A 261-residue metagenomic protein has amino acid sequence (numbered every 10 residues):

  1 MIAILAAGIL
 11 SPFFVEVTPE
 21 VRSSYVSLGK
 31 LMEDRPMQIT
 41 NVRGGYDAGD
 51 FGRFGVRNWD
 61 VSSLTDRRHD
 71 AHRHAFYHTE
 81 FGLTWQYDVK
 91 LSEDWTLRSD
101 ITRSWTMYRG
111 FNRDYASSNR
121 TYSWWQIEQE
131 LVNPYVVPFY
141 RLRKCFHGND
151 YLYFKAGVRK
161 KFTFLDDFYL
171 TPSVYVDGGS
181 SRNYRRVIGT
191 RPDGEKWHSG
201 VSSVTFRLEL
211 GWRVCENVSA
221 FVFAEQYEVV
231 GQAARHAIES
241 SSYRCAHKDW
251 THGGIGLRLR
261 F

Functional and structural regions predicted by a protein language model:
M1-E16, C245: Cleavable N-terminal export/targeting peptides
I9-D70, W85, H252, R258-R260: Short glycine/proline- and aromatic-enriched beta-strand/turn motifs that initiate or cap beta-hairpins
V15, G49-V56, S92-S99, N133-Y140 (+2 more regions): Repeated loop/turn-to-beta-strand initiation elements of outer-membrane beta-barrel proteins
T18, N58-G157, H236-T251: Outer-membrane pore/translocation modules
P19-S23, T40-Y46, L83-Y87, I101 (+7 more regions): Residues on the lipid-exposed face of transmembrane beta-strands in outer-membrane beta-barrel proteins
R22-V26, V61-T65, S104-Y108, R143-H147 (+3 more regions): Structural signature of outer-membrane beta-barrel domains
S118-V204, E209: Detector for outer-membrane/organellar transmembrane beta-barrel domains, recognizing the amphipathic beta-strand
F206-F261: Predominantly the C-terminal beta-signal and adjacent terminal strand-loop region of outer-membrane beta-barrel
